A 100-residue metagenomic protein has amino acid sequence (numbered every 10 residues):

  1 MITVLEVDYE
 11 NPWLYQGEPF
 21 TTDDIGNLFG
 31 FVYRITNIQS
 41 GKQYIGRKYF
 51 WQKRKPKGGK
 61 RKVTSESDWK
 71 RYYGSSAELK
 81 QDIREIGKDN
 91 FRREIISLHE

Functional and structural regions predicted by a protein language model:
M1-R54: GIY-YIG nuclease catalytic motif and its immediate N-terminal context
K48-E100: Conserved short loop/helix modules at catalytic or binding sites in compact beta-alpha or helix-hairpin-helix contexts
